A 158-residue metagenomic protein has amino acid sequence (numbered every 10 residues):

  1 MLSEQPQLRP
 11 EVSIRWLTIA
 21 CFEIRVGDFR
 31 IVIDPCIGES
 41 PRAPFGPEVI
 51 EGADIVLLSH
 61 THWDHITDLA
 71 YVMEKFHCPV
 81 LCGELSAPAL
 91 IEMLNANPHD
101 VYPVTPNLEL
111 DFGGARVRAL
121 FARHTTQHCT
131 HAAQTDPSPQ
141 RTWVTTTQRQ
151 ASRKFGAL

Functional and structural regions predicted by a protein language model:
M1-Q7, S13-I14, W143, A151-L158: Sequence-structural signature of mature extracellular/luminal beta-sheet repeat domains, prominently beta-propellers
L2, C21-H62, T67-E74, T126-S152: Pre-active-site segment of Zn-dependent metallo-hydrolases
Q7-V12, R25-I31, E109-R118: Beta-strand-turn-beta hairpins that frame and shape the catalytic cleft of phosphate-ester-processing enzymes
S13-W16, C36-R42, D100-Y102: Short gly/ser/thr-rich secondary-structure transition/capping motifs
S13-W16, I33-D34, V56, P79-C82: Short, hydrophobic beta-strand segments that form beta-sheet elements in well-ordered domains
I19-C21, N107, R153-A157: Short hydrophobic/aromatic beta-strand or adjacent loop that forms the aromatic wall/cage of a ligand/substrate-binding
F45-T130: Active-site HxH/HxHxD metal-binding segment of metal-dependent hydrolases
